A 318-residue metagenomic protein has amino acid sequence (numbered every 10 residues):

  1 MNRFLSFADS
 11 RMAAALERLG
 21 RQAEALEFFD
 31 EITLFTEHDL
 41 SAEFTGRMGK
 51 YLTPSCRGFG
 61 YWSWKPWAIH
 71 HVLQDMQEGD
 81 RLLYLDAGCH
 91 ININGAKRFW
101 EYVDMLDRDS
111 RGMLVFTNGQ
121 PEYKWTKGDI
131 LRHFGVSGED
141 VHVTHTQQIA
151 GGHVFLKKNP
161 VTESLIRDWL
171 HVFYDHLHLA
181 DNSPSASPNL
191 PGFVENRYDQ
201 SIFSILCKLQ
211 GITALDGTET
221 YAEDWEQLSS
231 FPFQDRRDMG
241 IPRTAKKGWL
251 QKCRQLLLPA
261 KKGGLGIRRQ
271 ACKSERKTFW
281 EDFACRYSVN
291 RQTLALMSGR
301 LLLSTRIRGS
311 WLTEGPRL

Functional and structural regions predicted by a protein language model:
M1-L318: Glycosyltransferase catalytic domains, chiefly GT-A lineage
